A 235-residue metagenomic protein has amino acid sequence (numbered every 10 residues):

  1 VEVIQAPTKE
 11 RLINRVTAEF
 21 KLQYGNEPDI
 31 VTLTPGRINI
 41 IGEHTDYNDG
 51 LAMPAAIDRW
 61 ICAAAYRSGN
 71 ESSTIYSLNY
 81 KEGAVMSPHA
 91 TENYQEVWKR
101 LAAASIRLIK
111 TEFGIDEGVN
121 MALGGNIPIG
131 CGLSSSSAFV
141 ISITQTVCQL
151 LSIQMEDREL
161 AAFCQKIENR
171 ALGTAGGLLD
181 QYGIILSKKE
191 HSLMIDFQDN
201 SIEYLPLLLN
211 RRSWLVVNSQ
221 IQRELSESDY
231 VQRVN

Functional and structural regions predicted by a protein language model:
V1-S137, I141-D157, A162, K166 (+3 more regions): ATP-binding N-lobe of GHMP and related small-molecule kinases
N48, I153-N235: ATP-dependent small-molecule kinase catalytic core of the GHMP/sugar-kinase superfamily and closely related
